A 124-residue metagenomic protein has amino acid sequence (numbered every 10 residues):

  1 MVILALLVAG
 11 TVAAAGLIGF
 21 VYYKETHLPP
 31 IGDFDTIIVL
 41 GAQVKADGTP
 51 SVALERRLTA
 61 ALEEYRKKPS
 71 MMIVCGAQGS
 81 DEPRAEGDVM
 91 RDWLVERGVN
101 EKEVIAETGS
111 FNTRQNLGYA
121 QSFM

Functional and structural regions predicted by a protein language model:
M1-P29: N-terminal type II signal-anchor transmembrane helix that functions as the membrane-insertion/stop-transfer segment
F20-M124: A structural signal for short, hydrophobic/glycine-enriched beta-strand patches
